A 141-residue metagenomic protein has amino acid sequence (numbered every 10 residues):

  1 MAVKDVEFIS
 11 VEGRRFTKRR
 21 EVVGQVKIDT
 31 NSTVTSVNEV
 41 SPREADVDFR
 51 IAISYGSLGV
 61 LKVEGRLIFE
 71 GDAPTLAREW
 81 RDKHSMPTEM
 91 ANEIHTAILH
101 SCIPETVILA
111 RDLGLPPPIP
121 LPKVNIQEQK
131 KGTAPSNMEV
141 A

Functional and structural regions predicted by a protein language model:
M1-T96, R111-A141: N-terminal intrinsically disordered, cationic/polar leader segments that include organellar targeting peptides
L99, I103-E105: Helix-rich interaction surfaces within compact, conserved domain-sized segments that mediate assembly or partner
